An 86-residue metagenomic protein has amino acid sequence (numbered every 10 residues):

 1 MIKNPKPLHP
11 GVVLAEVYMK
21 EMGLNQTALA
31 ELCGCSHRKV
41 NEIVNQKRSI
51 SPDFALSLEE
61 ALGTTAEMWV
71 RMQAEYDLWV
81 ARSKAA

Functional and structural regions predicted by a protein language model:
M1-L24, R71: A short, Lys/Arg-rich alpha-helix, primarily the initiator
M19, A30, E59: The alpha-helix within a helix-turn-helix
G23-E42: Short alpha-helical DNA-recognition segment
G34, N45, A74: Residue-level detection of the helix-turn-helix DNA-binding "recognition helix"
E42, L56, R71: DNA-binding alpha-helical recognition surfaces that contact promoter or target DNA
K47-E60: Short, basic-rich loop-to-helix N-cap that marks the start of a DNA-contacting helix
M68-A86: Short, charged recognition helix plus adjacent turn of helix-turn-helix-like nucleic-acid-binding domains
